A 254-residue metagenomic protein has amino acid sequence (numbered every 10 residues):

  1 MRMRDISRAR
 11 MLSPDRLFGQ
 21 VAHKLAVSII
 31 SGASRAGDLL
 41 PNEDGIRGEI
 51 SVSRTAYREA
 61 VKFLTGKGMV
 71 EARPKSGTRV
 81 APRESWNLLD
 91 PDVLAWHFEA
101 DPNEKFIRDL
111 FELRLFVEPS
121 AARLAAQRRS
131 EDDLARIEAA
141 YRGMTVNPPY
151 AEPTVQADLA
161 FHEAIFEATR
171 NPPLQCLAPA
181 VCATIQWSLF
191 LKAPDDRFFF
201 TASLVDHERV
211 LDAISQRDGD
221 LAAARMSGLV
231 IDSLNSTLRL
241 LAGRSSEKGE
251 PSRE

Functional and structural regions predicted by a protein language model:
M1-F116, R123, G243-E247, E254: Short linear motifs at protein or domain termini
M11-F18, S130, A151, D196 (+1 more regions): Flexible, glycine- and charge-enriched loops at secondary-structure boundaries
S85-A164, T201-R225: All-alpha effector-binding/dimerization core of bacterial HTH-type transcriptional repressors
L124, A168-P172, T184: Phosphate/oxyanion-binding loops and surfaces in catalytic or ligand/nucleic-acid-binding neighborhoods
S130-D133, R170-L174: Amphipathic alpha-helical protein-protein interaction surfaces
E138-T145, A160-H162, C176-E254: C-terminal all-alpha effector/ligand-binding and dimerization domain of prokaryotic HTH-type transcriptional repressors
